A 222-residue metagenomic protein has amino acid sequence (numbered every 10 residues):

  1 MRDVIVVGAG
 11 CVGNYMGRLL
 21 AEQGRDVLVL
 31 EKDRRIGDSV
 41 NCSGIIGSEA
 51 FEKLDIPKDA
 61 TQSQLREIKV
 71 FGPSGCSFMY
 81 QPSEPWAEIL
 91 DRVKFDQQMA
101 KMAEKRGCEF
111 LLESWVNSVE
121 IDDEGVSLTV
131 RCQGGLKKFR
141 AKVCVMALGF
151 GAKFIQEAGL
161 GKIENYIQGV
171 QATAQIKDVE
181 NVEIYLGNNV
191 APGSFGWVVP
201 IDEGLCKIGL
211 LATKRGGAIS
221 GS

Functional and structural regions predicted by a protein language model:
M1-V12: Beta1/beta-strand and adjacent pyrophosphate-binding region of the FAD-binding site in flavoprotein oxidoreductases
V7-A9, R18-V40: Glycine-rich FAD pyrophosphate-binding loop
A9, L19, Q23, M102-S222: Predominantly flavin-linked oxidoreductase catalytic cores and closely associated redox partners
V12, R35, G151: Conserved Rossmann-like nucleotide-cofactor binding loop
I45-S48, I163: Short, hinge-like loop/turn segments at secondary-structure boundaries
G47-Q98: A conserved beta-strand/loop capping segment in the N-terminal third of enzymes that catalyze redox or closely related
